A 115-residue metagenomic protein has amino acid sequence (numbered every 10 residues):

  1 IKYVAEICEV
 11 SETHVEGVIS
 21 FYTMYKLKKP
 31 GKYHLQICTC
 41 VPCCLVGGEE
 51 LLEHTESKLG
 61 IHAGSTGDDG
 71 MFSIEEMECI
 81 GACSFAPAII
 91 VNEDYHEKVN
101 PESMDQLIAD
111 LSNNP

Functional and structural regions predicted by a protein language model:
I1-P115: Signature of N-terminal electron-transfer/Fe-S-associated modules in redox systems
